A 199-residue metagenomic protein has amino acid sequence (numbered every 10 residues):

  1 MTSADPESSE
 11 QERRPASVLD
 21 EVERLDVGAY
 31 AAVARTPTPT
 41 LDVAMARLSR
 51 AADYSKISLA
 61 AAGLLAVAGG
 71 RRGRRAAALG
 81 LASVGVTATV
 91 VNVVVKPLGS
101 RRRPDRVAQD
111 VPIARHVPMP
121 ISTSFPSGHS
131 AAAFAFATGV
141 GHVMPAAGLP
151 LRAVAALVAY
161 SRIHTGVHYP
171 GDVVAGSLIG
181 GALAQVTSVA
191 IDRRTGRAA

Functional and structural regions predicted by a protein language model:
M1-L59, N92-S122: N-terminal transmembrane-helix/juxtamembrane module of multi-pass inner/ER membrane proteins
T40-L41, R72-A76, D105, M144-P150: Membrane-helix interface segments
R50-Y54, G70, V143-A146, I163: Membrane-interface junctions
A62, R74-A78, R106-V107, T123: Hydrophobic alpha-helical segments that drive targeting, anchoring, or assembly
L65, V91, V95-S100, G141 (+1 more regions): Membrane-water interface at transmembrane helix exits
L65-V91: Interfacial segments of alpha-helical transmembrane regions
S83, T87, V91-N92, G180-S188: Alpha-helical transmembrane segments of multipass membrane proteins
Q109-A199: Membrane-embedded catalytic cores of phosphoryl/pyrophosphoryl-handling enzymes
